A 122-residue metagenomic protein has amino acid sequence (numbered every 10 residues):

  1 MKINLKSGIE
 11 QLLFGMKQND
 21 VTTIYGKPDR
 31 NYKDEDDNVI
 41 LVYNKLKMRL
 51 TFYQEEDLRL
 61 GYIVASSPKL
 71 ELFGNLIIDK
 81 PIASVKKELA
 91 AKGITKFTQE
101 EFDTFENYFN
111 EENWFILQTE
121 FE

Functional and structural regions predicted by a protein language model:
M1-E122: Short helix/turn-capping signatures at newly exposed starts of structured segments
